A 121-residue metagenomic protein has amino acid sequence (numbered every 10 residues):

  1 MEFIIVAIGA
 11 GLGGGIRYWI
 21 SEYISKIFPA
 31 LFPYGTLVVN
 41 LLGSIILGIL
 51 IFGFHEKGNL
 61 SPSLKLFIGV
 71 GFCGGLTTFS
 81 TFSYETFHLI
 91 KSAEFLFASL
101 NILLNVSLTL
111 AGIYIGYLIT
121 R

Functional and structural regions predicted by a protein language model:
M1-R121: Membrane-interface helix-loop junctions in multi-pass transporters/channels
